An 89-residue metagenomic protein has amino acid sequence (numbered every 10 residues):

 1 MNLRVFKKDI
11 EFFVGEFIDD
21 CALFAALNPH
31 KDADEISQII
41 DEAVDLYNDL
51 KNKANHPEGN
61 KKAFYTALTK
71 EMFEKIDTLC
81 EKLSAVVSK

Functional and structural regions predicted by a protein language model:
M1-K31: N-terminal acidic leader/helix
E35, D41-K89: Low-complexity intrinsically disordered segments
